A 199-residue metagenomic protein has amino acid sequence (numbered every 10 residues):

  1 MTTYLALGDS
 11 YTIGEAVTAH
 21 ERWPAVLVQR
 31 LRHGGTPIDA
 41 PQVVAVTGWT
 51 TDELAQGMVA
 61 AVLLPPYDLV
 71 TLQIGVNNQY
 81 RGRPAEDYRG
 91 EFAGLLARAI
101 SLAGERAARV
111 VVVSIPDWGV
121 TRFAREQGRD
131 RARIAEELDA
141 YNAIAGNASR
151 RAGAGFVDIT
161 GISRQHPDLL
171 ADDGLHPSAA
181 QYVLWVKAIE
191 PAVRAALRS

Functional and structural regions predicted by a protein language model:
M1-T47, G57-P66, V183: Serine-esterase "nucleophile elbow" of acetyl-processing enzymes
P37, Q56-S199: Alpha-helical cap/lid subdomain in secreted, periplasmic, or secretory-pathway luminal O-acyl-processing enzymes
